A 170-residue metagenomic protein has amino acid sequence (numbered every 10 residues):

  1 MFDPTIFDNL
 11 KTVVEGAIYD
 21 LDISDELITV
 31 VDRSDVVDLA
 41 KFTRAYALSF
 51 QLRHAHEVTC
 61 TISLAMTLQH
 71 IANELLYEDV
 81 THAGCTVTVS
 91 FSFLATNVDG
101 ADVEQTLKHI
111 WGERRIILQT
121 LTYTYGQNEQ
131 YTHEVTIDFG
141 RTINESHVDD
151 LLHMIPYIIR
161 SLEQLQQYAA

Functional and structural regions predicted by a protein language model:
M1-S24: Short, extreme N-terminal leader segments that mark the start of a protein/domain
M1-T5, F93, R141-E145: Short, charged/polar micro-motifs that form catalytic or ligand-binding hotspots
I6-D8, S24, A40-F42, H54-H56 (+2 more regions): Solvent-exposed loop and beta-edge segments used for protein-protein assembly and interaction
G16-A17, L21-H70, E74: N-terminal interaction modules that seed assembly of large macromolecular complexes
A47-Q51, T61-S63, T88-S92, E134-T142: Residue-level recognition of well-ordered beta-strand positions that form the cores of beta-sheet-rich folds across
A65-E104: Charged surface patches that recognize polyanionic ligands
T86-T88, Q105-A170: Glycine-rich, aromatic-bearing surface loops/beta-hairpins
